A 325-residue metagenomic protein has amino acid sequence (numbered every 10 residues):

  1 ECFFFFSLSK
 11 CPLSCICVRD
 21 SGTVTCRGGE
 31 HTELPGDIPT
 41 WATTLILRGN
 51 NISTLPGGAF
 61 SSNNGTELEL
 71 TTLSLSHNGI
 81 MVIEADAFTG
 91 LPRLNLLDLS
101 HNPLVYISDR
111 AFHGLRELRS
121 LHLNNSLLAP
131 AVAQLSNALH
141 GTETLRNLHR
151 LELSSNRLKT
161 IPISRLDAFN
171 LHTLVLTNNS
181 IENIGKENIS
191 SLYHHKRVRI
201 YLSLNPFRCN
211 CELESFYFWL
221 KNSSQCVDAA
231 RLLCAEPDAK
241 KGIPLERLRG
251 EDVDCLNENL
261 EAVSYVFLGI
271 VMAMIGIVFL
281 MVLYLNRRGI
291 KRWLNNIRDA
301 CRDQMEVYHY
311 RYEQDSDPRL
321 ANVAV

Functional and structural regions predicted by a protein language model:
E1-L232, K241-S264, G269-R288, S316 (+1 more regions): Extracellular leucine-rich repeat
D238: A broadly conserved detector of short glycine/acidic/proline-rich loop/turn motifs that flank catalytic sites and bind
R288-V325: Cytosolic C-terminal tails of single-pass type I membrane
